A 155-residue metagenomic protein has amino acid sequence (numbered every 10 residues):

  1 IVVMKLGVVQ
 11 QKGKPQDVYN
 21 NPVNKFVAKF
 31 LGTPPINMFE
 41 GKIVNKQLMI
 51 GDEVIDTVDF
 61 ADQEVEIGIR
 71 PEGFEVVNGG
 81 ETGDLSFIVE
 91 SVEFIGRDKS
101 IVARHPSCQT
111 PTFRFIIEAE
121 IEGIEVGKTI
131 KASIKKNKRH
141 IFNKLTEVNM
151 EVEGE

Functional and structural regions predicted by a protein language model:
V3-M4, I69: Catalytic metal- and UDP-sugar-binding loop of GT-A-like glycosyltransferases, i.e., residues flanking the conserved
Q10-Q11: Glutamine-centric residue-chemistry signal
Q16-N20, A28: Short acidic-hydrophobic catalytic motif
L31: A small-molecule sensor/coupling module
P34-M38, N45-E155: Non-catalytic connector elements of ABC transporters
